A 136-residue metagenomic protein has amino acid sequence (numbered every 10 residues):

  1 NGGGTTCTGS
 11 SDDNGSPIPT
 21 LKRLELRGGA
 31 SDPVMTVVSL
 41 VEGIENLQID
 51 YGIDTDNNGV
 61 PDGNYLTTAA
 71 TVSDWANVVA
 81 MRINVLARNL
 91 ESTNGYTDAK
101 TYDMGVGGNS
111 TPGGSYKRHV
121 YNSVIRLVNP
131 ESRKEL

Functional and structural regions predicted by a protein language model:
N1-L24: Glycine-rich, aromatic-lined ligand/substrate-binding cores of catalytic and carbohydrate-binding domains
G9-G15, R27-L136: Short linear sequence signals and composition-biased patches located at protein termini or domain-edge surfaces
